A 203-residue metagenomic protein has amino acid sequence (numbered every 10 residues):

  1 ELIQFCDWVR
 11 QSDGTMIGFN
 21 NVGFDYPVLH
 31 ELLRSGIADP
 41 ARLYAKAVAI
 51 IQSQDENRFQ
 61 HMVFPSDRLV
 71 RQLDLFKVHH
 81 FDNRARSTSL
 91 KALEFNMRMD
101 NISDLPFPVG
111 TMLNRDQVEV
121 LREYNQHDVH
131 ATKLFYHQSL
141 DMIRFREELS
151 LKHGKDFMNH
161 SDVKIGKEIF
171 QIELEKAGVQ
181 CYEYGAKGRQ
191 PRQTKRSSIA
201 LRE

Functional and structural regions predicted by a protein language model:
E1-A92: Conserved DEDDh/DEDDy metal-dependent 3′-5′ exonuclease domain
L73, L105-P106: Short beta-strands and strand-loop turn motifs
F95-D104, G110-E203: Conserved "right-hand" nucleotidyltransferase catalytic core of DNA-directed polymerases
